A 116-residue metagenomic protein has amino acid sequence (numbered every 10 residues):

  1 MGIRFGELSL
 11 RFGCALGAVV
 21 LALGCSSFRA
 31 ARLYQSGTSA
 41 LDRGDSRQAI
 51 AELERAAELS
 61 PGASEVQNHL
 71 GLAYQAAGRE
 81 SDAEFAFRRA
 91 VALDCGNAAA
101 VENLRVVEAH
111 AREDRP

Functional and structural regions predicted by a protein language model:
R29-A31, S46, S64-E65, A98-A99: Helix-start (N-cap) detector for alpha-helical repeat units in TPR-like alpha-solenoids, especially tetratricopeptide
D42-R43, A76, V106-E113: Register position in tetratricopeptide repeats
R55-E58, V91-A92: Conserved structural position within tetratricopeptide repeats
